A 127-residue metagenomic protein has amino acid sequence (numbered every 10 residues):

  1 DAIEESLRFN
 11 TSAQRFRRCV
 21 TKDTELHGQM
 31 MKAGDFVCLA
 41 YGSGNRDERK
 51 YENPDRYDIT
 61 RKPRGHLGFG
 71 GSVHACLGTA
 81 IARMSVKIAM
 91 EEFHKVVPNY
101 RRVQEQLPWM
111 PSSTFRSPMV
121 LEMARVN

Functional and structural regions predicted by a protein language model:
D1-N127: Cytochrome P450
